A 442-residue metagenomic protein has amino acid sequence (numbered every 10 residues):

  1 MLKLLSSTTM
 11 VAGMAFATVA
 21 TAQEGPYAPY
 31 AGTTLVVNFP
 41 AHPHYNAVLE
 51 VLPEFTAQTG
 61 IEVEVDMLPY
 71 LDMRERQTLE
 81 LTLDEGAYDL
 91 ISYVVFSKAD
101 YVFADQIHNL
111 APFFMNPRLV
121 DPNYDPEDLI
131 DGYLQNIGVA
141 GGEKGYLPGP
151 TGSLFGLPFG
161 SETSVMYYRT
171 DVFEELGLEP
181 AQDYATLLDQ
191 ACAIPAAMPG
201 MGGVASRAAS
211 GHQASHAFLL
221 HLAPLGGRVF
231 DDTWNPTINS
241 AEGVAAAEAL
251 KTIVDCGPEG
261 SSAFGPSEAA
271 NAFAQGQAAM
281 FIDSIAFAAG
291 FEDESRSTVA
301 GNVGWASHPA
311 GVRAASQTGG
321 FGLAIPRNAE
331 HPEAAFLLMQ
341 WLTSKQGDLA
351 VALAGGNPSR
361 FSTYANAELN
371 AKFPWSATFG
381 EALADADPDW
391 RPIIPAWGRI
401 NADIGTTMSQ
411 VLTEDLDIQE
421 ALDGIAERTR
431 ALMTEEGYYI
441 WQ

Functional and structural regions predicted by a protein language model:
Q23-P29, K98-E162, G304, K372: Hinge/lid segment of periplasmic solute-binding proteins
G25-P26, H42-V63, I404, L422: Short, polar/charged alpha-helical segment
P29, A111-Y133, A208, L225-A245 (+4 more regions): Short, solvent-exposed loop/beta-turn-alpha elements that line the ligand-binding surface or hinge of extracytoplasmic
A31, V303-S307, L353-T406, Q410 (+1 more regions): Long, aromatic- and glycine/proline-rich binding clefts that accommodate carbohydrate-like moieties
A31-H42, I61-D66, D89-L90, F155: Short, well-ordered beta-strand elements
E50-N136, E175-E179, A272, G276-M280 (+2 more regions): Extracytoplasmic "Venus flytrap"/periplasmic binding protein-like
G138-F159, S164, A185-N235, A278: Extracytoplasmic/periplasmic solute-binding protein
D189-P195, D232-S262, G304, H308: Glycine-centered hinge/linker elements that transmit conformational signals in sensory and ligand-binding systems
